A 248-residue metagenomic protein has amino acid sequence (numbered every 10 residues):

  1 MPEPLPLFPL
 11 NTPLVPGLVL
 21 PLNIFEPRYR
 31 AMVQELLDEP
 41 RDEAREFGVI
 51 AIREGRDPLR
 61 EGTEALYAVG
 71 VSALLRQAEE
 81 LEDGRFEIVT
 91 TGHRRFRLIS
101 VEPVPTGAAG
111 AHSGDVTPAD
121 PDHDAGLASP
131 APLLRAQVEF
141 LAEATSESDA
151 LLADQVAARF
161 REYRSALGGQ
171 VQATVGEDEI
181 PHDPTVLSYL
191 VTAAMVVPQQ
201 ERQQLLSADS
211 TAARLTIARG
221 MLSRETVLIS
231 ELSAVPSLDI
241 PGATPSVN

Functional and structural regions predicted by a protein language model:
M1-N248: N-terminal low-complexity, acidic/polar interaction/targeting segments
